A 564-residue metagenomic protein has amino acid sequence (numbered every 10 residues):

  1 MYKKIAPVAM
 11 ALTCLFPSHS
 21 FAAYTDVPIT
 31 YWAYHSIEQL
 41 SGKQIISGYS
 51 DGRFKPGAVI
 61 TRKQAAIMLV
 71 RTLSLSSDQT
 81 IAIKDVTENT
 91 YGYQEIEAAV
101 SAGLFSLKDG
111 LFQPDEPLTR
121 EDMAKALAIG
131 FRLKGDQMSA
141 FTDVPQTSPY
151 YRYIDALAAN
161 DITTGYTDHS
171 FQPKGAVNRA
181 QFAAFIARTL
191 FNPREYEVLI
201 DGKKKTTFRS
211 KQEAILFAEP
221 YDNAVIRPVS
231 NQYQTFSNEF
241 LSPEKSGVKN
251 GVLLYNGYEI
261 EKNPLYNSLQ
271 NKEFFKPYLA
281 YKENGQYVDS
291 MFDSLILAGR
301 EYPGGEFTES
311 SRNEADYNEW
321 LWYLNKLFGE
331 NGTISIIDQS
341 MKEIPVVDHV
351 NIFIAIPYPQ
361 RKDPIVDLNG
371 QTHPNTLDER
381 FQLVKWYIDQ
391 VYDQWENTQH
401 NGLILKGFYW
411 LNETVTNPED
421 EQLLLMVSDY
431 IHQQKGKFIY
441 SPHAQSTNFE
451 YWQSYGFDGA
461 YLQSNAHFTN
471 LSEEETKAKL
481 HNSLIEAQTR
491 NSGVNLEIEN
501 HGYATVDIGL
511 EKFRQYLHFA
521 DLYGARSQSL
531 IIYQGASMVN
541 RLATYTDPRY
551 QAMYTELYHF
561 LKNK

Functional and structural regions predicted by a protein language model:
Y2-Y34, G42, I46-E95, S101-E121 (+6 more regions): Feature responds to low-complexity, polar/acidic, surface-exposed segments characteristic of secreted/exported proteins
N89, Y258-F274, E413-E421, S441-F449 (+2 more regions): Acidic-and-aromatic substrate-binding clefts and catalytic sites of carbohydrate-active enzymes
F208-P228: A short, charged, amphipathic alpha-helix used as a generic interaction element across diverse proteins
S237-Q382: N-terminal catalytic cores of secreted or lumenal carbohydrate-active enzymes
G247-L254, D289-I296, H349-F353, G402-Y409 (+4 more regions): Structural preference for beta-strand elements that scaffold enzyme active sites
N267-K282, S311-E343, H373-Q394, D420-D429 (+3 more regions): Well-ordered, non-membrane alpha-helical segments in soluble/globular domains
H349-D363, Q371-I388, L405-E413, S428-F449 (+2 more regions): Aromatic-lined carbohydrate-recognition surfaces of secreted/lumenal glycan-active proteins
Q445, F457-E474, K479-K564: Substrate-binding cleft of secreted/luminal carbohydrate-active enzymes
